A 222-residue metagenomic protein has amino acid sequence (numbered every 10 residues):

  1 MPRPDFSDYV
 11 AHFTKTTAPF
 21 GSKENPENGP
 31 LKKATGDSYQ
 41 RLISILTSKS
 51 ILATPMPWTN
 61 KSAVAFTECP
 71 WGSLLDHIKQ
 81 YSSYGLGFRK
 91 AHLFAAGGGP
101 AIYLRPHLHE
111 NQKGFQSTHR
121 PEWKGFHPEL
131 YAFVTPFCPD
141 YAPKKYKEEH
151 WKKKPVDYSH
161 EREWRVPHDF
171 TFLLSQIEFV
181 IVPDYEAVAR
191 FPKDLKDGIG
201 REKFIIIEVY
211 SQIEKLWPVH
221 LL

Functional and structural regions predicted by a protein language model:
M1-L222: NAD-dependent ADP-ribosyltransferases
